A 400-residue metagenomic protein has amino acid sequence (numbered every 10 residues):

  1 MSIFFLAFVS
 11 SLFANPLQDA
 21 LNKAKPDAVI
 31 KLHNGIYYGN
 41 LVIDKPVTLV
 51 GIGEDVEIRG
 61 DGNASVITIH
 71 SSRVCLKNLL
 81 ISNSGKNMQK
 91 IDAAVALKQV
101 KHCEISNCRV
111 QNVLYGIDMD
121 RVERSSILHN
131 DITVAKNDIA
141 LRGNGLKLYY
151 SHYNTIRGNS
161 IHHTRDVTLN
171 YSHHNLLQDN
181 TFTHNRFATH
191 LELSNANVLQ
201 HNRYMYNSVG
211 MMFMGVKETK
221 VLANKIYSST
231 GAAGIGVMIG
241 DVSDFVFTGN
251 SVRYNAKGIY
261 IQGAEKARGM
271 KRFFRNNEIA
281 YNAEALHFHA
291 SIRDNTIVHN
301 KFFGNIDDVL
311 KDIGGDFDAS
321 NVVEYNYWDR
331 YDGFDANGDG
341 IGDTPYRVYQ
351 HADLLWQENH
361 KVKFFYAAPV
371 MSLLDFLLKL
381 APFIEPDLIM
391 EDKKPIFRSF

Functional and structural regions predicted by a protein language model:
S2-S11: Bacterial N-terminal signal peptides
S11-V42: Acidic Gly/Asp/Thr-rich repetitive segments characteristic of extracellular carbohydrate-active and adhesion proteins
L32, I43, G51, I58-G60 (+15 more regions): Extracellular beta-strand solenoids
Y38-V50, E57-C103, L114-V122, L148: Extracellular beta-strand-rich solenoid/capping regions of secreted or surface-exposed proteins that bind or remodel
G60-T68, M88-L97, N112-M119, I139-Y149 (+7 more regions): Extracellular beta-strand/beta-solenoid scaffold signature
V66-N78, V95-S106, E123-L128, K136 (+8 more regions): Surface-exposed loop/turn motifs in large extracellular/passenger domains
T230-A232, G236, F245, G258-E265 (+2 more regions): Functionally critical loop-and-helix segments that line ligand-binding/catalytic clefts of soluble enzyme domains
